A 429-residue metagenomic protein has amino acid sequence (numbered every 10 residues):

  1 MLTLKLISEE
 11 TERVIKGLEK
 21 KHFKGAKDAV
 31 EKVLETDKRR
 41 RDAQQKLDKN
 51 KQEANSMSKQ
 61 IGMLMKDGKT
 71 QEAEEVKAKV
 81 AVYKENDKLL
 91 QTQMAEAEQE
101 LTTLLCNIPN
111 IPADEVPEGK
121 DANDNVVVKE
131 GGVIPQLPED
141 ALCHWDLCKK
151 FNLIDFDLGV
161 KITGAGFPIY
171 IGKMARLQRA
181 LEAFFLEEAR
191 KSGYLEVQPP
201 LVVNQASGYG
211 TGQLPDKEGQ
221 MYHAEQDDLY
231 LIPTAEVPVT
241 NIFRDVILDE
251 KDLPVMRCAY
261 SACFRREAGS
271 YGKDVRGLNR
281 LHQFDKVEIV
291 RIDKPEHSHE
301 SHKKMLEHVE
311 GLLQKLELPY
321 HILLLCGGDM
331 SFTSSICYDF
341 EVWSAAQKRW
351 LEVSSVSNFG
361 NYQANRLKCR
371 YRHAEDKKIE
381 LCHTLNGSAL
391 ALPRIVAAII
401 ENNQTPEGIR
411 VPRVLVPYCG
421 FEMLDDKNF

Functional and structural regions predicted by a protein language model:
M1-P135, L153, D157: N-terminal alpha-helical targeting/anchoring segments
K27, E130-F429: TRNA-recognition modules of translation machinery and tRNA-sensing kinases, especially anticodon-binding
